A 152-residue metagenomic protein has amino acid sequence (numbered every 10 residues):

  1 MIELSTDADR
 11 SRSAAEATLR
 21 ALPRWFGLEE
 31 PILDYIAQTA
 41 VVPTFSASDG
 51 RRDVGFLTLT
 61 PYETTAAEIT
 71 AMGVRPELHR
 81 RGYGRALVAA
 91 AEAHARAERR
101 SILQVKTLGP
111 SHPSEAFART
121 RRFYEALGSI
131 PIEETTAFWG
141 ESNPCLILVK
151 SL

Functional and structural regions predicted by a protein language model:
I2-A71, R75-P76, V88-A89, H94 (+3 more regions): Acetyl-CoA-dependent GNAT
V42, N143-I147: Short hydrophobic/aromatic beta-strand or adjacent loop that forms the aromatic wall/cage of a ligand/substrate-binding
M72-H79, G109-S111: A short, internal acetyl-CoA/4′-phosphopantetheine-binding micro-motif in the GNAT/acyltransferase core
G82: Conserved G/P- and acidic residue-centered "switch" motifs that form tight phosphate/ATP-binding loops in soluble
A95-A116: Conserved GNAT acetyl-CoA-binding A-motif
F117-T120, E134-P144: Short glycine/proline-centered loop/turn elements that form peptide/ligand docking sites
R121-E133: Conserved acetyl-CoA-binding loop of GNAT-fold acetyltransferases
